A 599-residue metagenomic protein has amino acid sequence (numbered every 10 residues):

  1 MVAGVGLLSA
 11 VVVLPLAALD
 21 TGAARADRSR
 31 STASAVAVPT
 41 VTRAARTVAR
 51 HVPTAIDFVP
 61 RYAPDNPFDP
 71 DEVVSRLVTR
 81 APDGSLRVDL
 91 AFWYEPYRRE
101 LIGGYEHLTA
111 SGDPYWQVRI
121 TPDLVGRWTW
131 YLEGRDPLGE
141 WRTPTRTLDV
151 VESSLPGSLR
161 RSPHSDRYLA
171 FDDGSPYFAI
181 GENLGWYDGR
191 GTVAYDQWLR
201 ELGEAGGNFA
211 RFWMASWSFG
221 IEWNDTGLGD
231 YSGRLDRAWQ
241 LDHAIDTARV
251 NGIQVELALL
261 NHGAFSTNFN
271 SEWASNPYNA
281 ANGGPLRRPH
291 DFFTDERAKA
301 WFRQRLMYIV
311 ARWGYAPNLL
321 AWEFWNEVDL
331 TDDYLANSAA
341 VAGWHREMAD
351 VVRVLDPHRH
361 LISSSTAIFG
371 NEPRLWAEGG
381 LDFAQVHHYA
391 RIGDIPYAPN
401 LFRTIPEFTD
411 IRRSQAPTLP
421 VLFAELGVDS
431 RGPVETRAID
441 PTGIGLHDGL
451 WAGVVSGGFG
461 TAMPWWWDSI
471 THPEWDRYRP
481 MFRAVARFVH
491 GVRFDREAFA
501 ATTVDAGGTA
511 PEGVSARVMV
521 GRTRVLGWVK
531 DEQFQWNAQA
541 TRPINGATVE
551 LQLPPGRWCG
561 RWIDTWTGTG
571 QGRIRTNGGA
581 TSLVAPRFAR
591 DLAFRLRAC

Functional and structural regions predicted by a protein language model:
M1-L7: N-terminal export and membrane-targeting signals
V11-A35: C-terminal region of N-terminal signal peptides and the immediate post-cleavage residues of exported proteins
A35-D83, L90-E95, D149-V151, A510 (+1 more regions): Non-catalytic, glycine-rich low-complexity segments
T40-V41, T47, D65-D71, S75 (+4 more regions): Aromatic- and carboxylate-lined catalytic core of secreted/periplasmic carbohydrate-active enzymes
V74, R135-G139, S153-I395, F402-R403 (+1 more regions): Active-site mouth of glycoside hydrolases
D83-L90, T567-I574: Surface-exposed loop/edge segments in extracytoplasmic proteins
F92-H164: Extended acidic/polar, glycine-enriched regions that form or flank non-catalytic beta-rich accessory modules
I253, V351, L355-L361, E378-I470: Catalytic-core region of carbohydrate-active enzymes that cleave or remodel glycosidic bonds
